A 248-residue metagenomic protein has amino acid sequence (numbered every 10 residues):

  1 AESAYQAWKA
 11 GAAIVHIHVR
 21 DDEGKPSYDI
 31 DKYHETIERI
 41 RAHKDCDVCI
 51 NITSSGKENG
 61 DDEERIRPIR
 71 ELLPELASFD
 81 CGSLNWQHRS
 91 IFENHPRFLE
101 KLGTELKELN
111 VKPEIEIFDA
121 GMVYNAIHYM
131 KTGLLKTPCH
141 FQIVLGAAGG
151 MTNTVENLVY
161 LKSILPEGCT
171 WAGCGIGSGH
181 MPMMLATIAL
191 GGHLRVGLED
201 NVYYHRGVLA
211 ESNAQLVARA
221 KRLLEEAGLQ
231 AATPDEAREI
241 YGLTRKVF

Functional and structural regions predicted by a protein language model:
A1, K25-I52, E100-E108, Y160-G168 (+1 more regions): Alpha-helix-loop-beta-strand connector modules within alpha/beta enzyme cores
A1-Y5, G60-R70, H180-M184: Short, acidic/polar
K9-I14, P74, G191-G192: A structural motif
A12-D21, C49-T53, I115-E116, A237: Short beta-strand segments at enzyme active-site cores
A13-T36, W86, V144-L145, V202-R206: Glycine-rich, proline-tolerant flexible connector loops at the mouths of alpha/beta enzymes
G24-E93: Active-site beta->alpha loop and helix N-cap motifs at the rims of alpha/beta catalytic domains
L76-E199, A210-S212: Catalytic alpha/beta core domains of metabolic enzymes, predominantly
V159, S163-I164, L185-F248: Structured C-terminal cap/extension of enzyme domains
